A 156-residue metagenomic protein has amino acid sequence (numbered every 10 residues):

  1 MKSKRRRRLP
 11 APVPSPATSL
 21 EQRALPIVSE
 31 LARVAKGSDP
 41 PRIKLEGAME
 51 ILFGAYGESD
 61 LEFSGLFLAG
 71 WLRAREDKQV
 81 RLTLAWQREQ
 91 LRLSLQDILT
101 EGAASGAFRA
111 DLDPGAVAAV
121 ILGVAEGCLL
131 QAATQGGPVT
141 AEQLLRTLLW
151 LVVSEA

Functional and structural regions predicted by a protein language model:
K2-R5, R42-I43, G47-G54, R92-L93 (+3 more regions): C-terminal peripheral helix-coil segments that are non-catalytic and often amphipathic
L9-A32, E46, R92: An amphipathic alpha-helix adjacent to DNA-recognition modules
R23, I27, L31, A74 (+3 more regions): Hydrophobic recognition helices of helix-based DNA-binding modules
S29-S64, P114-I121: Hydrophobic alpha-helical connector segments
A35-K36, G54-G57, R73, A85 (+2 more regions): Alpha-solenoid HEAT/Armadillo repeat architecture
E58-R81: Amphipathic alpha-helical segments used for helix-helix packing
E62, T83-Q90, S94-D97: Short, solvent-exposed amphipathic helices
R81-A85, E89, A103-L149: Hydrophobic/aromatic-rich alpha-helical bundle segments in the mid-to-C-terminal region
